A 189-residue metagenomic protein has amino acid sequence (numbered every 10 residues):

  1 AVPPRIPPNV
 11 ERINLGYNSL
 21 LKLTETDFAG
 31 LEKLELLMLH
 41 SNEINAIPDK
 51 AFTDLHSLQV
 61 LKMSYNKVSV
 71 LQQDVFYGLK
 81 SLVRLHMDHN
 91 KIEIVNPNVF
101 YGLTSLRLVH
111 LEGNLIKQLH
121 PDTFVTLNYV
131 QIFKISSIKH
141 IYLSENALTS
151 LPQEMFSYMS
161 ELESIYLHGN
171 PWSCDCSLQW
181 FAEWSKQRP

Functional and structural regions predicted by a protein language model:
A1-L36, H40-E43: LRR N-terminal entry segment and analogous cap-like coil->beta motifs
V2-R5, E25-A29, I47-T53, L71-Y77 (+3 more regions): Recurring C-terminal helix/loop segment of individual leucine-rich repeat
I6-N9, A29-L34, T53-L58, Y77-L82 (+6 more regions): Leucine-rich repeat
E11-L15, L34-L39, L58-M63, L82-M87 (+4 more regions): Conserved hydrophobic beta-strand positions in leucine-rich repeat
L21, I44-N45, S69, I92-E93 (+4 more regions): Leucine-rich repeat
L111-E112, K117-K134, K186-P189: Short, intrinsically disordered, charge-balanced linker/junction segments flanking boundaries in proteins
S164-P189: Membrane-proximal C-terminal cap and juxtamembrane stalk of leucine-rich repeat ectodomains
